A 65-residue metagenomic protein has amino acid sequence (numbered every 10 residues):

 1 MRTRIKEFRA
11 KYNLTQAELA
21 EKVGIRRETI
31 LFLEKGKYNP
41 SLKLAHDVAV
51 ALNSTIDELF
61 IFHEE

Functional and structural regions predicted by a protein language model:
T3-E21: Short basic helix-loop element that most often maps to the first helix and adjoining turn of HTH DNA-binding modules
T15, R26-R27, S41, T55: Short coil turns linking two alpha-helices in DNA-binding domains
E18, T29, E58: Residues in the helix-turn-helix
K22, A51-L52: Residue cluster at the C-terminal edge of the helix-turn-helix DNA-binding motif
I25-Y38: Recognition helix of helix-turn-helix/homeodomain-like DNA-binding domains that insert into the DNA major groove
K37-D47: Short, basic-rich loop-to-helix N-cap that marks the start of a DNA-contacting helix
A45-A49, L59-F60: Hydrophobic micro-packing sites on short alpha-helices
I61-E65: Short, charged recognition helix plus adjacent turn of helix-turn-helix-like nucleic-acid-binding domains
